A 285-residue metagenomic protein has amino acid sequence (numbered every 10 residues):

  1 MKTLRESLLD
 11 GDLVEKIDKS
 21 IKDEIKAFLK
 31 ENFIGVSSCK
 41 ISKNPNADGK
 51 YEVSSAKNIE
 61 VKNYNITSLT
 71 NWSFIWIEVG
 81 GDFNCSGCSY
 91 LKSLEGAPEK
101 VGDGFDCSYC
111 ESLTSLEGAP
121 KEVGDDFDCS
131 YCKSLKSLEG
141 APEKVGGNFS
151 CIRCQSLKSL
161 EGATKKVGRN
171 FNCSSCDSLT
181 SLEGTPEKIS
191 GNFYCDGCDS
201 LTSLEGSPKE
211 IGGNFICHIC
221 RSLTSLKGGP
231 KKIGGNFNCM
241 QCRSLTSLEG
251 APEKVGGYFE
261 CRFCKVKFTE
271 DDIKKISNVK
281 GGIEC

Functional and structural regions predicted by a protein language model:
R5-S54, K280-C285: The feature captures the LRR N-terminal capping module
K30-L91, G96-D103, C107: LRR N-terminal entry segment and analogous cap-like coil->beta motifs
G49, K57, Y64-N65, I75 (+14 more regions): The right-handed parallel beta-helix/beta-solenoid scaffold, focusing on the short coil/turn and N-cap positions
L69-W72, L91-L94, L113-A119, L135-A141 (+6 more regions): Canonical leucine-rich repeat
S108-Y109, E117, S130-Y131, E139 (+6 more regions): Periodic short-repeat tracts
L248-C285: Leucine-rich solenoid repeat scaffolds
